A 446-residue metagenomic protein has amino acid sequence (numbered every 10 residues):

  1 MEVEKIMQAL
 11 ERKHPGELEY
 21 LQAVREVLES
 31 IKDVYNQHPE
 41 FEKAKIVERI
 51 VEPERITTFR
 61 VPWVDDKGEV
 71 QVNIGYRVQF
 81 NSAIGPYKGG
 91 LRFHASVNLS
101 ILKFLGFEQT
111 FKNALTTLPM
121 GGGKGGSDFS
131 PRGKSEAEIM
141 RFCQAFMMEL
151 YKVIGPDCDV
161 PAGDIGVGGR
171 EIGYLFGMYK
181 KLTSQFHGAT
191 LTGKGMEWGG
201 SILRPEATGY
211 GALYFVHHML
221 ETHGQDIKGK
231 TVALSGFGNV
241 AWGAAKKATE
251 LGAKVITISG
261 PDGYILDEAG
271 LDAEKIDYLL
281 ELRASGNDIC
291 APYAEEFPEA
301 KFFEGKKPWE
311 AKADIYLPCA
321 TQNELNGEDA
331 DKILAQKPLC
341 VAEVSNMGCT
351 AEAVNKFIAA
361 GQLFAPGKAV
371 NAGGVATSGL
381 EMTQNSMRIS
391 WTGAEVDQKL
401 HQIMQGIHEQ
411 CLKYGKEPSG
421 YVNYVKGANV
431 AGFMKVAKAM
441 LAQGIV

Functional and structural regions predicted by a protein language model:
E2-A23, M219, L334-V446: Adenosine-phosphate binding glycine-rich loop
L21, Q37-A44, T117, I154-G163 (+4 more regions): Flexible, glycine/charged-enriched surface loops at secondary-structure junctions
E40-E69: Structured beta-strand/loop patches that form or line metal/cofactor-binding pockets in enzymes
F59-M120, K124, D128: Phosphate-interaction motifs
H94, N113-K228: Glycine/serine-rich phosphate-binding loop and adjoining beta1-alpha1 elements at the start of nucleotide-handling
G195, G200-K312: Glycine-rich phosphate/diphosphate-binding loop of Rossmann-like nucleotide-binding domains
G263-F364, A369: Rossmann-like adenosine-cofactor binding region
